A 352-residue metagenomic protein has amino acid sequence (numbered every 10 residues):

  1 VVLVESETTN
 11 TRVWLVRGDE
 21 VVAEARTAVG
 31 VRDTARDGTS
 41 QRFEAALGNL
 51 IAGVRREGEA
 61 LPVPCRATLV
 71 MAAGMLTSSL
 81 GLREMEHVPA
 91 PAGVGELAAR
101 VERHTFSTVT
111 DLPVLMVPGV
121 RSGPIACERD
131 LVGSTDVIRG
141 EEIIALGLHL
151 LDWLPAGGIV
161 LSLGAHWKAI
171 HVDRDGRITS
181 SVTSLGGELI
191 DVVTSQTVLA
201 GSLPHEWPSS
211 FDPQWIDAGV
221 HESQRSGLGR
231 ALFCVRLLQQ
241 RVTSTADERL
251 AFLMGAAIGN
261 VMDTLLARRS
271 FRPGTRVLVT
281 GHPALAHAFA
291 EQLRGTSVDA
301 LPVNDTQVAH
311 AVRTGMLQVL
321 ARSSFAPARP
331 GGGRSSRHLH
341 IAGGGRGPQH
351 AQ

Functional and structural regions predicted by a protein language model:
L3-R42: Short glycine-rich, Thr/Ser-proximal phosphate-binding strand/loop in the N-terminal lobe of ATP-dependent enzymes
V4-N10, M75, L161-H166, G186 (+1 more regions): A short acidic Gly-Thr/Ser loop motif
N10, G274-Q292: Glycine-rich phosphate-binding loops at beta-strand->alpha-helix junctions
G30-G38, S122-H221, R225: Glycine-rich phosphate-binding loop plus the immediately following alpha-helix
N49-L69, M262-P273: Phosphate/pyrophosphate-binding loops at sites that engage ATP/ADP/AMP, CoA/4′-phosphopantetheine, polyphosphate
E57-T135: Short beta-strand-loop/turn "lid" adjacent to the catalytic site in phosphate-handling enzymes
H221-T264: Adenine-nucleotide phosphate-binding core of ATP-dependent small-molecule kinases
V303-G332, R337-I341: Glycine-rich phosphate-binding/hydrolytic loop that grips phosphoryl groups
